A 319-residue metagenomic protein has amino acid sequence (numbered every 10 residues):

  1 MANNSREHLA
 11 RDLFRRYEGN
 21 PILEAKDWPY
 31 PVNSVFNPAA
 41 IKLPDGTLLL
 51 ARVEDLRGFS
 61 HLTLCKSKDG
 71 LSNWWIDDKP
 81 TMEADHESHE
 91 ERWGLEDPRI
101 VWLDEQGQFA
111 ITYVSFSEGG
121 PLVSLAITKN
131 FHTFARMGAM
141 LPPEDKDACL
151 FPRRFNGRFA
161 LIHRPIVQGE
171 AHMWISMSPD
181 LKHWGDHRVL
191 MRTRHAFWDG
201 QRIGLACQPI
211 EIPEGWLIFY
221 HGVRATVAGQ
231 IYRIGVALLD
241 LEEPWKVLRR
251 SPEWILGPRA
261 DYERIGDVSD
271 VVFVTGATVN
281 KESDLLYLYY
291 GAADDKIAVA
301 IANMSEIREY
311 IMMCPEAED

Functional and structural regions predicted by a protein language model:
M1-W93, W102-Q201, I210-D270, K281-D319: Beta-rich carbohydrate-recognition and catalytic domains
E96: Acidic-residue sensor for enzyme active/binding pockets
T275, V279: C-terminal substrate/ligand-recognition segments
